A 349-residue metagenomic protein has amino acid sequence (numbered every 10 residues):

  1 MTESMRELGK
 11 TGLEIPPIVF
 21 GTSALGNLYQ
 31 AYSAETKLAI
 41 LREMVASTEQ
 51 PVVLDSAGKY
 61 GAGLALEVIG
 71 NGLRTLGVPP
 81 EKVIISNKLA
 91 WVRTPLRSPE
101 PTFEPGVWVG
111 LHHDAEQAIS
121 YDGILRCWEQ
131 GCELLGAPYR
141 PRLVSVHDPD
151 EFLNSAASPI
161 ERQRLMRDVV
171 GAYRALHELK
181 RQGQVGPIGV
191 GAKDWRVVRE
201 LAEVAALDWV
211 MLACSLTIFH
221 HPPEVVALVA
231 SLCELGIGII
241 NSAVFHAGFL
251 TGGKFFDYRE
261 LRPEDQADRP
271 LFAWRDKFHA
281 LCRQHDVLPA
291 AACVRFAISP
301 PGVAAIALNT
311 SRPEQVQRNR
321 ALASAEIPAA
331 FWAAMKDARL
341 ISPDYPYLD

Functional and structural regions predicted by a protein language model:
M1-E100: N-terminal binding-site loop/beta-alpha segment at the start of enzyme catalytic domains that lines or forms
G21-S23, Q50, G106-H112, F152-N154: Short glycine/proline-rich turn/loop motifs
S23-E35, V109-L125: Active-site mouth loops of central-metabolism enzymes
T36, E129, E133, P141-R142 (+1 more regions): Beta/alpha (TIM)-barrel catalytic core signal, keyed to glycine-rich beta->alpha loops juxtaposed to Asp/Glu that bind
L96-V107, G253-Y258: Short, flexible, mixed-charge acidic loops at enzyme active sites
E104-D114, P159-R162: A solvent-exposed, charged loop/short amphipathic helix patch at secondary-structure junctions
A118-R140: An active-site-proximal structural segment forming one wall of the substrate-binding cleft that immediately precedes
